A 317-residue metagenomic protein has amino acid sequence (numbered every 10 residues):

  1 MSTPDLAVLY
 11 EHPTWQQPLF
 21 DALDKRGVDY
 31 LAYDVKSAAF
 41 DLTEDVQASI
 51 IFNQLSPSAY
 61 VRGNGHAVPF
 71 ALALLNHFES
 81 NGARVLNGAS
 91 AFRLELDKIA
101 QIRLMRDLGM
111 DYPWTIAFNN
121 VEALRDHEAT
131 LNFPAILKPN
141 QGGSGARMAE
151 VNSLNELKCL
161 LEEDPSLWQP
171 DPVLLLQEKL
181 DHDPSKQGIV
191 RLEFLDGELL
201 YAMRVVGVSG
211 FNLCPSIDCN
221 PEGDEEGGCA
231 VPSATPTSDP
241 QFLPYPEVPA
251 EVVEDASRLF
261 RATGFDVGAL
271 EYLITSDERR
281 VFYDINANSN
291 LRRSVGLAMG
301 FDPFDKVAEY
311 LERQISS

Functional and structural regions predicted by a protein language model:
S2, A7, G82, A89-G188 (+2 more regions): Active-site nucleotide/adenylate-binding loops and adjacent lid/helix of ATP-dependent enzymes
E11-W114: Conserved N-proximal alpha/beta basic substrate-recognition cap immediately N-terminal to, or forming the N-lobe
A39-F40, Q177-H182, E271-L273: Short, solvent-exposed loop/turn elements at beta->coil junctions and helix N-caps that rim active or binding pockets
S56-Y60, Q141-G142, N288: Short glycine-rich anion-binding loops that position phosphate/pyrophosphate groups of nucleotides and phosphorylated
A117, F194-L195, I274: Generic beta-strand structural signal
A135, G188, L200-Y201, G268 (+1 more regions): Protein kinase-like catalytic core scaffold
N152-F260: Phosphate-binding site of ATP-dependent enzymes
E247, R261-V267, I274-S317: C-terminal active-site "lid" helix and adjoining low-complexity regulatory extension at the edge of ATP-using catalytic
